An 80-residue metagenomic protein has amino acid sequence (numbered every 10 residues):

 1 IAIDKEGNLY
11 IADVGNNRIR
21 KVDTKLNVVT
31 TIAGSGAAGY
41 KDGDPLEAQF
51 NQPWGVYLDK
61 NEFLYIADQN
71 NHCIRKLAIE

Functional and structural regions predicted by a protein language model:
I3-E6, L58-N61: Residue-level detector of Asp-centered blade-edge/turn motifs that repeat once per structural unit in beta-propeller
N8-I11, F63-I66: Conserved beta-propeller blade signature
V14-G15, Q69: Short loop/turn segments immediately following the C-termini of beta-strands
D23-N27, A78-E80: Short loop/turn segments that connect beta-strands within beta-propeller blades
L26-W54: Gly/Pro-rich loop segments of beta-rich domains
